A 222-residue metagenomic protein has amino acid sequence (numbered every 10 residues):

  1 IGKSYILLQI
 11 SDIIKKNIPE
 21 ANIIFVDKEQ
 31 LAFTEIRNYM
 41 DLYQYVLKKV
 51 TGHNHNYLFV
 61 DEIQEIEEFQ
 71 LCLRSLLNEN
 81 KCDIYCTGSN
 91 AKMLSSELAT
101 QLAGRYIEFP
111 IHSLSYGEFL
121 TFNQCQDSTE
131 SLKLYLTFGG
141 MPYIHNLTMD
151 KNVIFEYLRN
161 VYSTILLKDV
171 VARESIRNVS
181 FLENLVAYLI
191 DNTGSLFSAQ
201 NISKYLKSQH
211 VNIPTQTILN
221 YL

Functional and structural regions predicted by a protein language model:
G2: Conserved glycine(s) of the Walker
I6, I10: Hydrophobic positions on the alpha1 helix immediately C-terminal to the Walker A/P-loop
I24-N56: Short glycine-rich substrate-engagement loop in P-loop NTPases that contacts/grips substrate
T51-F69: Conserved P-loop NTPase "ATPase switch" module shared by AAA+ and STAND
F59, D83-S89, P110: Structural recognition of the conserved hydrophobic beta-strand(s) that form the central parallel beta-sheet of P-loop
Q64-C86: Conserved Walker B catalytic segment
S75, K92-E108, F122-Q124: Short regulatory helix/loop adjacent to the ATP-binding pocket of P-loop NTPases
S113, G117-L222: Interdomain hinge/linker elements that couple catalytic modules in large macromolecular machines
